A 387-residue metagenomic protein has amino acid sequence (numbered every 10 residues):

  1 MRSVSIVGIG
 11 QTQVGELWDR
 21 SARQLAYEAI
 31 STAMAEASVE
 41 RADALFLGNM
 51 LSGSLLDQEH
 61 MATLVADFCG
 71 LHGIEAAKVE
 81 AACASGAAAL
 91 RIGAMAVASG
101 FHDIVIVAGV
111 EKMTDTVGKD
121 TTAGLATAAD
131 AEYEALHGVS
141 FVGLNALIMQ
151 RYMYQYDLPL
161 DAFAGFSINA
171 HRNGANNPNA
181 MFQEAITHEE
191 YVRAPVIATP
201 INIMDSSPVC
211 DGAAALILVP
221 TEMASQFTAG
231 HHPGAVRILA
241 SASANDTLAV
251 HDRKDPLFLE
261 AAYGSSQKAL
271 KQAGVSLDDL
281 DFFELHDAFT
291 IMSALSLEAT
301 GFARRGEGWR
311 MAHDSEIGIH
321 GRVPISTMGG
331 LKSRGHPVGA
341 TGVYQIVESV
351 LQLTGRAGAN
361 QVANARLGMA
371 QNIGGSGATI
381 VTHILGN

Functional and structural regions predicted by a protein language model:
M1-A84, I92, Y152-L160, M181-T187 (+3 more regions): Conserved active-site "lid/cap" helical segment
M1-R23, Y27, A131, G165 (+8 more regions): Condensing-enzyme catalytic core mediating Claisen C-C bond formation in acyl metabolism
M1-S5, S52-V105, K112-L144, F182-P208 (+3 more regions): Conserved catalytic cysteine-centered active-site region of acyl-thioester-dependent Claisen-condensing enzymes
R20-A22, E59-A62, K119-A123, H232 (+4 more regions): Short, glycine/charged-enriched secondary-structure capping and boundary segments
R20-E28, E40, L56, H60 (+14 more regions): Conserved active-site and cofactor/substrate-binding residues in soluble primary-metabolism enzymes
R41-M50, E75-A81, V105-V110, D161-I168 (+5 more regions): Beta-strand segments within the central parallel beta-sheet cores of soluble alpha/beta enzyme folds
G53-H60, V250-K254, D287-R310, G321 (+2 more regions): Short glycine/threonine-rich loop-to-helix capping motif typified by GTGT followed within a few residues by an Asp-Pro
E80-E111, G143-N176, L216-E222, R334-A357: Active-site-proximal alpha-helical scaffold in enzymes
